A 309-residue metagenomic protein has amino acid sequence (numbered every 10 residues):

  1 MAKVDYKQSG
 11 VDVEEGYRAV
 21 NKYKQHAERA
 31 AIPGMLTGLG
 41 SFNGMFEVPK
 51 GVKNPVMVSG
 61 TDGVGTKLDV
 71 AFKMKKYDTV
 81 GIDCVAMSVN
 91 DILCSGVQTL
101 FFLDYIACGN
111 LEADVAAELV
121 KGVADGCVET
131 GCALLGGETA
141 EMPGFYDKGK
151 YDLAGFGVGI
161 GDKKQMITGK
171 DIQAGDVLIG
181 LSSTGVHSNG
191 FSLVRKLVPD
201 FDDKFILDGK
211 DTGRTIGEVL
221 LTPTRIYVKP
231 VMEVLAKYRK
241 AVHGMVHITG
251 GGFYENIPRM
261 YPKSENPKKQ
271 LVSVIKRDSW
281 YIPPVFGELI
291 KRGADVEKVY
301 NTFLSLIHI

Functional and structural regions predicted by a protein language model:
A2-P33: N-terminal amphipathic/basic leader segments beginning at the initiator methionine
A2-Q8, Q25, K53, V115-T130 (+4 more regions): Glycine-/charge-enriched secondary-structure boundary and capping motifs
K3, G63-F72, G209-R214: Gly-rich Lys/Arg/Thr-decorated short loops/hinges at beta-loop-alpha junctions or inter-strand turns that position
Q25-T184, A294: Glycine-rich phosphate/pyrophosphate-binding loop regions near the starts of catalytic domains
G63, G159-G161, S182-H187, R195-V198 (+3 more regions): Glycine-rich beta-alpha junction loops
K67-L68, S188-G190, N256-I257: Short helix/loop capping segments that flank catalytic or ligand/cofactor-binding pockets
Q165-G217: Short, acidic (Asp/Glu-rich) active-site segment that either coordinates a divalent metal cofactor
